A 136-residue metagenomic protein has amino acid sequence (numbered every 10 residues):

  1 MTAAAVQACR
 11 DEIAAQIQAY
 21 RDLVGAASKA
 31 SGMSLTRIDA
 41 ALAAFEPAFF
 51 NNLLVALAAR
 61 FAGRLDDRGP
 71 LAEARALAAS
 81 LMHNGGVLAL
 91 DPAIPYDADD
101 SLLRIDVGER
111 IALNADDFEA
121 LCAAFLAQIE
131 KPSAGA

Functional and structural regions predicted by a protein language model:
M1-L35: Short terminal alpha-helical segments
T2-I13, R68, L90, N114-A120 (+1 more regions): Alpha-helix initiation/capping motif
Q7-E12, L35-D39, A76-G85: Short, mixed-charge, low-aromatic patches
A19, L42, N51-A59, Y96-A136: Amphipathic, Lys/Arg-enriched alpha-helical patches that create a basic surface for binding polyanionic ligands
R21-G69, E119: Short, contiguous, well-structured surface segments enriched in hydrophobic/aromatic residues
V24, A89-P92, A136: Secondary-structure transition/capping residues
G69-A93: Histidine-centered, metal-coordinating catalytic motifs and their short helical/loop contexts
